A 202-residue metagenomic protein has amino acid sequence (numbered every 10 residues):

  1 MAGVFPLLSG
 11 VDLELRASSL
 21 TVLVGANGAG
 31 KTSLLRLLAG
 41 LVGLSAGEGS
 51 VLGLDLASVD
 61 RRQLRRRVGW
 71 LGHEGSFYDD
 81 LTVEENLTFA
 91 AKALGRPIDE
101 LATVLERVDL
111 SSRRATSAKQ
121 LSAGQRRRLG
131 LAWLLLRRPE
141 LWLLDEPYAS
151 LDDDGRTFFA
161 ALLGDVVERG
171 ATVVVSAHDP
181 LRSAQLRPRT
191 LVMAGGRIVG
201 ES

Functional and structural regions predicted by a protein language model:
V24-A26: The feature captures the beta-strand-to-loop junction immediately N-terminal to the Walker
A39: Helix-to-loop junction immediately C-terminal to a conserved catalytic motif
G47-D55, L64: Conserved ABC transporter NBD signature motif
T88, K92, I98-R113: Conserved ABC ATPase "signature" region
S117-L121: Conserved ABC ATPase signature
W142-E146: Catalytic Walker B motif of ABC-type/P-loop ATPase nucleotide-binding domains
